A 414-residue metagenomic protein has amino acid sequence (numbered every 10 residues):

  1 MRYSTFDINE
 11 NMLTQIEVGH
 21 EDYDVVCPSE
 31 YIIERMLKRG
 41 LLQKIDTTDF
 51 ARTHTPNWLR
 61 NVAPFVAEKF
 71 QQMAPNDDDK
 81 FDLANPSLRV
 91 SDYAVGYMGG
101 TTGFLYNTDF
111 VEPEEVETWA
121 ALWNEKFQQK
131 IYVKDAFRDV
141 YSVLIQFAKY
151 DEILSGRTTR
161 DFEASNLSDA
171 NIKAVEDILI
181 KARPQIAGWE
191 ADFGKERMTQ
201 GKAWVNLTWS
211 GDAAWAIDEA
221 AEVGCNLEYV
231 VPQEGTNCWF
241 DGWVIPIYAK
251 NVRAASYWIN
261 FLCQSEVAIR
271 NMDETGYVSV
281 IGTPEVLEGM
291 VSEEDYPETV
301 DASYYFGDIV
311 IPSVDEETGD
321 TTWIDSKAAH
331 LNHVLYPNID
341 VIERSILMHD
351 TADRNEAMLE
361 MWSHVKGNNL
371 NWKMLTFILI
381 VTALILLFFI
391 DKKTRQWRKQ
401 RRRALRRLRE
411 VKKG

Functional and structural regions predicted by a protein language model:
M1-R39, L370-M374: Early extracytoplasmic/lumenal segment of secretory-pathway proteins
F6, P28, V133, W189 (+1 more regions): Short beta-strand and adjacent tight-turn residues that come in two discontinuous sequence segments and form the edges
E10, D22, L37-K202, A216: Extracytoplasmic ligand-binding site segments that recognize negatively charged/polar headgroups
L37-I45, R89-S91, A216-V231, D295-Y296 (+1 more regions): Ligand-binding "clamshell"
N57-S87, R160-E163, I178, E293-N338: Surface-exposed intrinsically disordered loops and tails
P184-Y248, E288-M290: Extracytoplasmic/periplasmic substrate-binding proteins
P246-V334, L384: Mature extracytoplasmic/periplasmic domains
V314-K413: Conserved C-terminal helix/tail region of periplasmic/extracytoplasmic solute-binding proteins
